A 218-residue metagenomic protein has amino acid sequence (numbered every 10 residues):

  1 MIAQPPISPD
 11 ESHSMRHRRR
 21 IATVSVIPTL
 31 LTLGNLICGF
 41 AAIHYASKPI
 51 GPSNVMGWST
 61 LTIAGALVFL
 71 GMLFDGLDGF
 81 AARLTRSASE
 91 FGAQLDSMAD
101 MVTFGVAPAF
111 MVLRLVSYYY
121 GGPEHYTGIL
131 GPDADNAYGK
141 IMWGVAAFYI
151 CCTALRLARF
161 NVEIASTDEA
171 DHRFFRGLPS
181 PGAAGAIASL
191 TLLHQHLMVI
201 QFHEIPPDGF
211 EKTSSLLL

Functional and structural regions predicted by a protein language model:
M1-G76: Topogenic membrane-insertion module of multi-pass membrane proteins
M1-R16, D168-L218: C-terminal membrane-associated helical module and adjoining short loops/tails
I2, S14-L36, A82-M101, I141 (+1 more regions): Interhelical loop and helix-boundary elements at the membrane-water interface of polytopic inner-membrane proteins
H17, I21-P28, G57-A64, S89-G92 (+2 more regions): Membrane-interface helix-boundary signature
L30, A66, L84-L157: Multi-pass membrane catalytic core of lipid/isoprenoid biosynthesis enzymes
F40-S47, G105-V116, A186-L193: Membrane-interfacial alpha-helical segments at the cytosolic side of multi-pass membrane proteins
P49-L61, V116-W143, I164-E169, Q195-T213: Short helix-coil transition/hinge motifs at the ends and kinks of transmembrane helices, capturing the brief
V68-D75, F148-R156, T191, L218: Alpha-helical transmembrane segments of multi-pass membrane proteins
